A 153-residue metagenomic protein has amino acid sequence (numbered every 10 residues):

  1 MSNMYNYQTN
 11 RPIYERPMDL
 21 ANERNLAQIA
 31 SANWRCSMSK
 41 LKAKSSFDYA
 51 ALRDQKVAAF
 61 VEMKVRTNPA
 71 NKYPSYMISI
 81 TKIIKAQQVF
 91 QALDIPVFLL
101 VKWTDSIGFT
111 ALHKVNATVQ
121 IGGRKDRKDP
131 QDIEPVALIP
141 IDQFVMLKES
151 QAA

Functional and structural regions predicted by a protein language model:
M1-A43: Acidic-basic catalytic patches of nuclease active cores, encompassing PD-(D/E)XK and other metal-cofactor nuclease
S2, Y7-Y14, A92, T104-D105 (+3 more regions): Ribonuclease/tRNase effector modules and their secretory precursors
K40, F60-E62, V97-K102: A structural signal for short, well-ordered beta-strand segments and their strand-loop junctions that often border
A43-F47, D105-I107: Short acidic/glycine-enriched loop/turn segments that link adjacent beta-strands
Y49-P69: Conserved catalytic cores of phosphodiester-cleaving nucleases, focusing on short active-site segments
R66-K85, V89: Mg2+/Mn2+-dependent nuclease catalytic core
Q87-N116: Nucleic-acid nuclease catalytic cores
G108-A153: Intrinsically disordered, low-complexity terminal regions enriched in charged/polar residues
